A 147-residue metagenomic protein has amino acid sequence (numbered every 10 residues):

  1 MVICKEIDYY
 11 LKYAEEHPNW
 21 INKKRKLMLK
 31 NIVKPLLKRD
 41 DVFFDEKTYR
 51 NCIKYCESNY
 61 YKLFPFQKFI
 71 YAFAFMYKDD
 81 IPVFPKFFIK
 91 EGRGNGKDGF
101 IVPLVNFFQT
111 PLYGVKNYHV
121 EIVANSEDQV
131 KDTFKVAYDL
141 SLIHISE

Functional and structural regions predicted by a protein language model:
M1-S146: Phosphate/NTP-binding elements of NTP-utilizing enzymes
